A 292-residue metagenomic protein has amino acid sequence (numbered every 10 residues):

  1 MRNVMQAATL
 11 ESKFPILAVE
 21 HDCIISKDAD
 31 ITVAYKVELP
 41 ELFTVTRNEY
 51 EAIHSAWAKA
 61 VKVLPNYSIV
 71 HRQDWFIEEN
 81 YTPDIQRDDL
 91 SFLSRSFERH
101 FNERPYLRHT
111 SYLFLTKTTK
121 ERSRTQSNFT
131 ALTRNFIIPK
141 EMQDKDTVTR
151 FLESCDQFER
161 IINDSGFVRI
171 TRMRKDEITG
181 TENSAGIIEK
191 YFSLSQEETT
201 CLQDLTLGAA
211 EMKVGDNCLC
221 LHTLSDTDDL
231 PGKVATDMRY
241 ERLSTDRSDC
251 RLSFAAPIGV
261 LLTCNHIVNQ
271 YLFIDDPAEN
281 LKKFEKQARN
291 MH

Functional and structural regions predicted by a protein language model:
M1-H292: Extended, folded cores of ATP/NTP-driven motor/assembly subunits in large transport and secretion machines
